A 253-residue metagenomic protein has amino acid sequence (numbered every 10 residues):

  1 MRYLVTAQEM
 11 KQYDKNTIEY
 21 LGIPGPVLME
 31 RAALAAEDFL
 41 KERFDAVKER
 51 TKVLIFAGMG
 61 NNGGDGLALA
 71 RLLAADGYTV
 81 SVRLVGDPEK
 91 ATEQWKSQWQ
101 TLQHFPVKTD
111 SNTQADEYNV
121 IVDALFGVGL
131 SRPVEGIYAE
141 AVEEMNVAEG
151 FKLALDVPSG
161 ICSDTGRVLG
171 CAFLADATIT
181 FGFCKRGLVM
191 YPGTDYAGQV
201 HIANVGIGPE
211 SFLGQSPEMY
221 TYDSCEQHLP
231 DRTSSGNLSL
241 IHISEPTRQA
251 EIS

Functional and structural regions predicted by a protein language model:
M1-L54, C225-P230: An N-terminal, well-structured beta->alpha segment
R2-V5, Y118-L240, S244: YjeF_N-associated NAD(P)HX repair module
L4-A7, E19, I23-P26, E30-L34 (+9 more regions): Electropositive phosphate-/nucleotide-binding environments in soluble metabolic enzymes
M10, L73, V82, I179 (+1 more regions): Generic structural hydrophobic/aromatic packing signal, biased to beta-strands
D14-L21, L40, F44, Q103-P106 (+4 more regions): Structural signal for hydrophobic packing residues in well-ordered secondary-structure cores of soluble enzyme domains
E19, N62, E89, I161 (+3 more regions): Flexible, glycine-rich phosphate/dinucleotide-binding loops and adjacent beta-alpha linkers at cofactor/substrate
E37-L125, P133-L155: Nucleotide and nucleotide-moiety/phosphate-recognizing core
I241-S253: Single conserved hydrophobic/aromatic residue that forms the stacking wall/gate of nucleotide- or nucleobase-binding
